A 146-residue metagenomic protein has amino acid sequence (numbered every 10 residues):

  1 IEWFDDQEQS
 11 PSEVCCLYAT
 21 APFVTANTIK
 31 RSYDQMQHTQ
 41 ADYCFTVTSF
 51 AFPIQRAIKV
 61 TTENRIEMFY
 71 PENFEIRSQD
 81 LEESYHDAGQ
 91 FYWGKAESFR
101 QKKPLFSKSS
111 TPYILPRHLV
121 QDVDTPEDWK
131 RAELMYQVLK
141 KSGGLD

Functional and structural regions predicted by a protein language model:
W3-E8, L139-K140: Alpha-helix termini
Q7-Q9, E13, P22-S109, I114: Conserved core of the sugar-phosphate nucleotidyltransferase
C15-L17: Short aromatic-hydrophobic micro-motifs that form the base-stacking/packing surface for donor nucleotide recognition
A19, G94, V123-D124: Single, functionally critical "micro-switch" positions that shape active/binding sites and transmembrane helices
A19-F23, L119-V120: Short histidine/acidic/glycine/proline-rich micro-motifs that form metal- and phosphate-coordinating active-site loops
Y113-I114, L119-D146: Hydrophobic helical membrane-anchoring modules
